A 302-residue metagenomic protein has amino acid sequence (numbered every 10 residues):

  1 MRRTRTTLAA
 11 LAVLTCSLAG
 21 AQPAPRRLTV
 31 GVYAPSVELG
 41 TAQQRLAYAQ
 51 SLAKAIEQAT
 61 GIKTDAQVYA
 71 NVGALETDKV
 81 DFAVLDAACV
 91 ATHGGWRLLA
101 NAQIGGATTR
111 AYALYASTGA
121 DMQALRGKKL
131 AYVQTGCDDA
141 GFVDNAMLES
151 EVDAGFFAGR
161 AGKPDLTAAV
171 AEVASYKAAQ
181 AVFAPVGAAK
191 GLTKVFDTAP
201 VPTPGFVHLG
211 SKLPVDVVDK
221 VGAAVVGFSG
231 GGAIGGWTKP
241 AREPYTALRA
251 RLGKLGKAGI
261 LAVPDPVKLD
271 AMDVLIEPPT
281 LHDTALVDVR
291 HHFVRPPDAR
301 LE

Functional and structural regions predicted by a protein language model:
M1-L8: Bacterial N-terminal signal peptides that target proteins for export
A9-S17: Bacterial N-terminal signal peptides
P23-T92: Extracytoplasmic small-molecule ligand-binding "clamshell" domains of the periplasmic binding protein/Venus flytrap
P25-S36, I104-Y115, A189-K268: Periplasmic-binding protein-like
T29-A55, A88, T109-V170, T246-A247: Bilobed "Venus flytrap"/periplasmic-binding protein-like clamshell domains and structurally analogous long
Y69-A83, D165-V182, V186-G187: Short helices/loops that flank or line small-molecule/ion binding pockets
T92-H93, L99-G106: Glycine/small-residue-rich loop that forms an oxyanion/phosphate-binding "nest" at active or ligand-binding sites
Y132-F156, A223-R300: Ligand-binding clefts/hinges and TM-proximal coupling segments of bilobed small-molecule sensing domains
